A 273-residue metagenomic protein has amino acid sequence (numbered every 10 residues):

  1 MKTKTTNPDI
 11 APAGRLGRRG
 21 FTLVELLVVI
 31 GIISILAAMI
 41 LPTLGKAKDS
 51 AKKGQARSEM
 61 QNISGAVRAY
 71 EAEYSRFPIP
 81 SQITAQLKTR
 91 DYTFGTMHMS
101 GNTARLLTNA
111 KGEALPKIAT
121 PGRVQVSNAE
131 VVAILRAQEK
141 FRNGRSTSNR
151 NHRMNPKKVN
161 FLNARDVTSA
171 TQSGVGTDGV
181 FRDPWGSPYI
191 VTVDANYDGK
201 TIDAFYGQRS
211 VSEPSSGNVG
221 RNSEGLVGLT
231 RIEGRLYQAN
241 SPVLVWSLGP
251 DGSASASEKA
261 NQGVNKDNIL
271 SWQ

Functional and structural regions predicted by a protein language model:
M1-F21: N-terminal leader/signal peptides at the extreme start of proteins
T6, I10-A11, I40, R76 (+1 more regions): Selective for proline/serine-rich intrinsically disordered segments in cytosolic/nuclear regulatory regions
A11-R15, L44, K48, S64 (+2 more regions): General helical secondary-structure elements
G17-A47, A56, M60: N-terminal single-pass transmembrane signal-anchor helix
K52: Mobile, glycine-rich extracellular loop/lid and propeptide segments that shape or gate substrate/ligand access
R57-Q273: N-terminal pilin/flagellin-like segments and related low-complexity appendage regions
